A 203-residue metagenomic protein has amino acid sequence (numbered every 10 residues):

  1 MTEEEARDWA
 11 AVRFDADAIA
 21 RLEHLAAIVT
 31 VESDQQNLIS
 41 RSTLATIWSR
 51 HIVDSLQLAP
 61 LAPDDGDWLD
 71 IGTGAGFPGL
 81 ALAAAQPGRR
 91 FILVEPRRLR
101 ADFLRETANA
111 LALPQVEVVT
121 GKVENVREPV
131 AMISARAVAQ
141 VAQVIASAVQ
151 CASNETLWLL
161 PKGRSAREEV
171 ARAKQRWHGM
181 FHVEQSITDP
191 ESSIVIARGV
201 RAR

Functional and structural regions predicted by a protein language model:
M1-L69, A85, L99-P114: Class I SAM-dependent transferase core
V29, L82, P161-K162: Residue-level signal for inorganic ion chemistry
V53-A135, I145-A146: Conserved SAM/SAH cofactor-binding pocket of Class I
Q86-G88, L113, S153, Q175-H178: Short, well-ordered coil/turn elements that cap or connect secondary structure elements
R90, Q115-E117, L157, G179-H182: Conserved beta-strand segments of alpha/beta enzyme cores
P96, V138, P161-S165: Short strand-turn motif at the edge of the Rossmann-like AdoMet-binding core
I145-W158: A short glycine-rich, Lys/Arg-flanked "PGG" loop and its adjoining helix->strand segment in the class I
S165-R203: Active-site capping/gating segments
